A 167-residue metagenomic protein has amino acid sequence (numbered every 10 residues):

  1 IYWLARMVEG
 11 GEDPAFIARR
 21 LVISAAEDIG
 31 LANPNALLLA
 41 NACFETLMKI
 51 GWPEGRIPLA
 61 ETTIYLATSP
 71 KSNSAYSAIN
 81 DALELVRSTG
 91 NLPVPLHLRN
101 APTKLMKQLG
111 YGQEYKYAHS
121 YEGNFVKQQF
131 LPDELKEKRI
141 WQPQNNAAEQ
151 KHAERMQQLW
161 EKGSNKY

Functional and structural regions predicted by a protein language model:
Y2-F125, L131-Y167: Terminal-proximal interaction/regulatory segments of ATP-powered molecular machines
